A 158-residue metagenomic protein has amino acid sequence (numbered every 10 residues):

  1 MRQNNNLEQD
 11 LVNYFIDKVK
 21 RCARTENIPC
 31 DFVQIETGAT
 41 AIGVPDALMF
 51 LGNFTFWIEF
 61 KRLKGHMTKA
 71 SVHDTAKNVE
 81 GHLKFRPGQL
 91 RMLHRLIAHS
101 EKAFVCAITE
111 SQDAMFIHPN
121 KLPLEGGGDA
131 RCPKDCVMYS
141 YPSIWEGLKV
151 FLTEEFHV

Functional and structural regions predicted by a protein language model:
M1-A39: Acidic-basic catalytic patches of nuclease active cores, encompassing PD-(D/E)XK and other metal-cofactor nuclease
D17, L63, R95-A98: Short, intrinsically disordered, mixed-charge
V19, A23-E26, G52, K61 (+1 more regions): Polar low-complexity intrinsically disordered regions
G43: Beta-rich catalytic cores
A47-M49, F54-H66: Conserved catalytic cores of phosphodiester-cleaving nucleases, focusing on short active-site segments
K64-M92: Mg2+/Mn2+-dependent nuclease catalytic core
R91-P123: Nucleic-acid nuclease catalytic cores
A114-V158: Intrinsically disordered, low-complexity terminal regions enriched in charged/polar residues
